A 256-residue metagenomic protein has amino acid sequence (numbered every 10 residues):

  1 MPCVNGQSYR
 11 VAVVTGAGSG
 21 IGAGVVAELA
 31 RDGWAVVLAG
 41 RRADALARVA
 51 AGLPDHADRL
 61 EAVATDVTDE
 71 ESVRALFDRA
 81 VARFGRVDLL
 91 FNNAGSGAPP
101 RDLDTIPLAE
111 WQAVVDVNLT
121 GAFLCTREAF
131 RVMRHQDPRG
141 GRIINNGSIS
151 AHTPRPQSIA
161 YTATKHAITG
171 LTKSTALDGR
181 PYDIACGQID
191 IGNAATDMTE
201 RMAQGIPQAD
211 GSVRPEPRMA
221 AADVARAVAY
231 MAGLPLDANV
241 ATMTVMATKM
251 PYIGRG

Functional and structural regions predicted by a protein language model:
G18-G20: Conserved glycine-rich cofactor-binding loop
D32-R48: Conserved glycine-rich Rossmann-like NAD(P)H-binding loop of the short-chain dehydrogenase/reductase
A64-L76, L108: The beta1-alpha1 cofactor-binding region of Rossmann-like NAD(H)/NADP(H)-dependent oxidoreductases
R101-L103, E110-Q112: Substrate-binding pocket helix/loop in short-chain dehydrogenase/reductase
T126, T164: Active-site helix of classical SDR
S148: Residue(s) in the substrate-gating loop at a strand-loop-helix junction that position the organic substrate next
Q188-I189, P207-G254: C-terminal helical subdomain
